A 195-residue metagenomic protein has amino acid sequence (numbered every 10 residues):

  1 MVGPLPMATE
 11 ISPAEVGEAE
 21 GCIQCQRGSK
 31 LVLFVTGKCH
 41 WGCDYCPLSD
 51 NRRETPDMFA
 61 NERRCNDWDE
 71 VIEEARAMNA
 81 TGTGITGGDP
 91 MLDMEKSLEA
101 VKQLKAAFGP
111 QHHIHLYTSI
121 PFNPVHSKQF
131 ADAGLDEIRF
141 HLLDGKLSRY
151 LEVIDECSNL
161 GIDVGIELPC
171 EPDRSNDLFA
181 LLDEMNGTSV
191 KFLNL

Functional and structural regions predicted by a protein language model:
P4-E10, A19-R64: Canonical Radical SAM [4Fe-4S] cluster-binding loop centered on the CxxxCxxC motif and its immediate flanking residues
A19-K38, D69-M78, G82-G84, G88-L98: A short, flexible N-terminal coil/short beta segment enriched in small residues
P47, L98-G109, A131, I154-L160: Surface-exposed amphipathic alpha-helices with a cationic face
N51-C65, M78-D93, A107-H126, F130-Y150 (+2 more regions): Core AdoMet radical
E70-V71, A100-L104, H126, V153-E156 (+1 more regions): A general structural detector for well-ordered alpha-helical segments in enzyme core domains, enriched
E73-A77, F130-A133, I154-N159, N186-G187: Acidic (Asp/Glu)-rich catalytic clusters
S127-F130, D173-T188: Catalytic cores of alpha/beta
